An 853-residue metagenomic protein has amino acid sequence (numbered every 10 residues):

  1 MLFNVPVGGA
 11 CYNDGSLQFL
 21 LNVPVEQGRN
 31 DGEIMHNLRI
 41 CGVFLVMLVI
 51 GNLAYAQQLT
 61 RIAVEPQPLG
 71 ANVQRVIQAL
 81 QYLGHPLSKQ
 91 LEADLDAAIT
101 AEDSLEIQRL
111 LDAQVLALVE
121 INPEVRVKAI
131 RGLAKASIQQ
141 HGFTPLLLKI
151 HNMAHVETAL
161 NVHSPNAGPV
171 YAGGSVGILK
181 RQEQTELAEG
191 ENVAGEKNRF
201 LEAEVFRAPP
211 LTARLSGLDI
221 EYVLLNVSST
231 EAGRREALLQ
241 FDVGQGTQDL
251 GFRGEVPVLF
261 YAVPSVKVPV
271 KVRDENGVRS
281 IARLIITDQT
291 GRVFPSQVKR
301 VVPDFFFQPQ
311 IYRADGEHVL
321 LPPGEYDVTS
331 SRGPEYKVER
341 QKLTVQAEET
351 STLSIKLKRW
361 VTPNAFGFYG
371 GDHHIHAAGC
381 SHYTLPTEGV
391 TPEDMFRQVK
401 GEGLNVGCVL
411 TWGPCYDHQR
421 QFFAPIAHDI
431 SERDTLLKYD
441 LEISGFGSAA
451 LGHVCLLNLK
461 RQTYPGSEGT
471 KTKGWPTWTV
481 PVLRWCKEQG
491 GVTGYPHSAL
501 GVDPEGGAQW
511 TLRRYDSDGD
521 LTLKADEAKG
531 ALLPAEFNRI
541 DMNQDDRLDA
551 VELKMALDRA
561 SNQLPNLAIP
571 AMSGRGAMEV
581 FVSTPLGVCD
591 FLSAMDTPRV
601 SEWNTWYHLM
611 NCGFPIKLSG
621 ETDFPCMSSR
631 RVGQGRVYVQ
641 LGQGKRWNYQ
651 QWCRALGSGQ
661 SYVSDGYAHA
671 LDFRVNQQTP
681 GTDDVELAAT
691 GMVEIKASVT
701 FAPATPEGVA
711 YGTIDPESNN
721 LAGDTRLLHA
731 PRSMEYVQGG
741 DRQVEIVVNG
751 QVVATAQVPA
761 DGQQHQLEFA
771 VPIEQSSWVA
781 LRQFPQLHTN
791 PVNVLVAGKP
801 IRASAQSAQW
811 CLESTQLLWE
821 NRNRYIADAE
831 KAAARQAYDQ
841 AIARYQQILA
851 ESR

Functional and structural regions predicted by a protein language model:
F3, Y12, Q18-N22, R29-E33: Short, positively charged and aromatic/hydrophobic N-terminal segments
N30-G42: Bacterial N-terminal signal peptides that target proteins for export
C41-N52: Bacterial N-terminal signal peptides
A54-A56: Boundary at the C-terminal end of the N-terminal hydrophobic targeting segment
I62, P66-P68, R75, K89 (+8 more regions): Long, low-hydrophobicity ectodomains and other hydrophilic envelope-associated domains
V64-L91, R283-I285, Y369-H374: Mature N-terminal segment immediately following signal peptide/propeptide cleavage in secreted/periplasmic
I178, E189-P210, R214-Y222, S229-G254 (+13 more regions): C-terminal functional module detector
E335, E339, K358, A365-R514 (+7 more regions): Catalytic cores of extracellular degradative/oxidative enzymes
